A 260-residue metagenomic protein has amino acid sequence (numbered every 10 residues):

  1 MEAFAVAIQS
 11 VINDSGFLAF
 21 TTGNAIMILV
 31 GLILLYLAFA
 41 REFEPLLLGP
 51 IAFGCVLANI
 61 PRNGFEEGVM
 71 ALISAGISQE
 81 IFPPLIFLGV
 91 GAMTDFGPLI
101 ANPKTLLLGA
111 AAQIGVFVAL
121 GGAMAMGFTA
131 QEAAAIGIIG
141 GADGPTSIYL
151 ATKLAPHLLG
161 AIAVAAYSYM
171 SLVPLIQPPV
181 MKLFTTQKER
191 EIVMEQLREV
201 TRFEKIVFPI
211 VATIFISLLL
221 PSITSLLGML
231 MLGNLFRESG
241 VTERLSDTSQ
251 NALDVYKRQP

Functional and structural regions predicted by a protein language model:
M1-G68: N-terminal alpha-helical transmembrane segments of multi-pass membrane transport and channel/translocase proteins
G16-M27, A71-I86, E132-I138, Y167 (+1 more regions): Structural signature of hydrophobic alpha-helical transmembrane segments
L32-L37, G89, F117, G121-G122 (+3 more regions): Alpha-helical transmembrane segments of multipass membrane proteins
F39-L48, M70-I73, T94-L108, T242-Q250: Interfacial helix-loop-helix linkers and transmembrane-helix boundary segments in multi-pass membrane proteins
G49-C55, N102, A134-I138, P145-P156 (+2 more regions): Re-entrant/interfacial helical elements at transmembrane boundaries that shape and gate the permeation pathway
A75, Q79-E80, F87-M93, L108-V118 (+4 more regions): Alpha-helical membrane segments and immediately flanking helix-loop junctions that form or couple to the substrate/ion
A165-T242: Membrane-embedded hairpin module used as a gating/binding unit in multi-pass transport and secretion proteins
Y256-Q259: Residue-level detector of conserved catalytic or cofactor/ligand-binding positions in enzyme active sites
